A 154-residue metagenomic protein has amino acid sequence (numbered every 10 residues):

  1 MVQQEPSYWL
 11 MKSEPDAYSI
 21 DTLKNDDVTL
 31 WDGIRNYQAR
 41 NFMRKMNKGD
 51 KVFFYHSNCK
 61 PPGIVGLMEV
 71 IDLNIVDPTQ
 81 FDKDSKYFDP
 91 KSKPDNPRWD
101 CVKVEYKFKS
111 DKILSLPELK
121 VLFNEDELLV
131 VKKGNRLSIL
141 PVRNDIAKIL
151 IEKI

Functional and structural regions predicted by a protein language model:
M1-K48, I146-A147, I154: Compositionally biased, charged N-terminal/linker segments
M11, M68-I71, R143: GIY-YIG nuclease signature motif recognition
K12-E14, Y55, K107, G134 (+1 more regions): Structured loops at beta-to-helix junctions and adjacent beta-edge loops in soluble globular domains
F53-F54, E69: Hydrophobic beta-strand signal
Y55-P62: Short, charged beta-turn/beta-strand-edge "cap" motif at the junction between a beta-strand and an adjacent loop
G66-L137: Aromatic- and Lys/Arg-enriched surface recognition patch
K109, K133-I154: Charge/polar-rich, low-complexity and marginally structured segments
